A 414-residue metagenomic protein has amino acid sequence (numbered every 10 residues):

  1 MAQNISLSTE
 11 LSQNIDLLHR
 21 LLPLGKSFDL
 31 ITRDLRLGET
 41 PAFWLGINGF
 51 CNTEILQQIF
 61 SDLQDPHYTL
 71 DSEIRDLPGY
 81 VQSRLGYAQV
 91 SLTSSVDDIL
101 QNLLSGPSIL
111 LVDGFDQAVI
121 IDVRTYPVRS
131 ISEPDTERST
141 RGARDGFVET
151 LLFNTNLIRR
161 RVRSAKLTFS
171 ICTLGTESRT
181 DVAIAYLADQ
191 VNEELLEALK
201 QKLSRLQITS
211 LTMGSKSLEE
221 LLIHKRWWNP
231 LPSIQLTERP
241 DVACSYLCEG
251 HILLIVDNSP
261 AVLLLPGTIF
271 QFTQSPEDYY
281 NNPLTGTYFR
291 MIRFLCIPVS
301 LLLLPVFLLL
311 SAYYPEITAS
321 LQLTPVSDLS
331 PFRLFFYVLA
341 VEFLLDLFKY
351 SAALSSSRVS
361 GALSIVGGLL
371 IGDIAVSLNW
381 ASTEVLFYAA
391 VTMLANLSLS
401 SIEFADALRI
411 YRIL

Functional and structural regions predicted by a protein language model:
M1-V306, L310, Y314-P325: Membrane-embedded alpha-helical signal segments
L302, V306-L414: Generic detector of multi-pass transmembrane helix bundles and their immediately adjacent loops in polytopic membrane
